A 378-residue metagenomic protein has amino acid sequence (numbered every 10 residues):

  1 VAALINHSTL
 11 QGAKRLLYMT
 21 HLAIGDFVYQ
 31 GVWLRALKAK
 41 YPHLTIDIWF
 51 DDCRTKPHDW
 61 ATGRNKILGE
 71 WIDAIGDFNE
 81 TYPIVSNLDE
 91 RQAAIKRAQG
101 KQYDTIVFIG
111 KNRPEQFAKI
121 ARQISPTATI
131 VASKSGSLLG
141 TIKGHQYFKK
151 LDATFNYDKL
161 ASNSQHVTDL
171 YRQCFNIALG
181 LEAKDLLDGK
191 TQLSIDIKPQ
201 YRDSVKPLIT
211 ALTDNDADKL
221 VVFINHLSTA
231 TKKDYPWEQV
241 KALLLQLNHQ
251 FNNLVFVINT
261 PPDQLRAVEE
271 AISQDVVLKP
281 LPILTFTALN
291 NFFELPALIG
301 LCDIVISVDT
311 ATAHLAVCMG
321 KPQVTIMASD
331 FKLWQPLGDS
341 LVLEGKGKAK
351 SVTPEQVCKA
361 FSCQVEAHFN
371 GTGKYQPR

Functional and structural regions predicted by a protein language model:
V1-R378: Catalytic machinery of carbohydrate-active enzymes, primarily nucleotide-sugar-dependent glycosyltransferases
